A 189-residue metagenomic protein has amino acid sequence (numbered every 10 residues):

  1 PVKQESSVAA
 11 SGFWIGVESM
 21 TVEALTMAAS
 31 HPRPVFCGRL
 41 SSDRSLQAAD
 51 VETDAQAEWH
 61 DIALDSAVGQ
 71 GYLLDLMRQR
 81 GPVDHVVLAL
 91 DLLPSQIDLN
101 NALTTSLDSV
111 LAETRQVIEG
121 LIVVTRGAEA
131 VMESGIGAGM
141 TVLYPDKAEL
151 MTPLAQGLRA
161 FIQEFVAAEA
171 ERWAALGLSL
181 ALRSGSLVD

Functional and structural regions predicted by a protein language model:
V2-L46: Canonical Rossmann dinucleotide-binding motif of NAD(H)/NADP(H)-dependent dehydrogenases/reductases, specifically
K3-S6, A10-F13, A175-S179, R183-D189: NAD(P)H-dependent oxidoreductase Rossmann-fold/reductase module
S11-F13, H85-V87, G139: Structural motif
W14-M20, C37-D43, D61-D65, A89-L92 (+2 more regions): Structural motif
A24-S30, S45-D54, L154-E169: Short, aromatic/basic amphipathic alpha-helical patches
A49-H60, A175-L178: A short helix-to-beta-strand connector/capping loop
E58-Q79, V83, L88-R115: Conserved mid-core segment of classical short-chain dehydrogenase/reductases
L92-A174, R183-L187: Catalytic loop of short-chain dehydrogenase/reductase
